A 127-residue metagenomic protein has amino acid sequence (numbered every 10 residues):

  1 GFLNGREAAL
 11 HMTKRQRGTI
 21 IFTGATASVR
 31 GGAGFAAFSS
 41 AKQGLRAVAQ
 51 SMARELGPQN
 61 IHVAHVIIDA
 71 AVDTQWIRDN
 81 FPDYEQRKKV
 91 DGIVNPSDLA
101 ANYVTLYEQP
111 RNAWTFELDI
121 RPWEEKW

Functional and structural regions predicted by a protein language model:
G1-K14: Amphipathic alpha-helical dimer-interface segment in Rossmann-like NAD(P)H-dependent oxidoreductases
A9, A53, V104-Y107: Generic structural signal for well-ordered alpha-helical scaffold segments
T13-K14, S28, G57, R111: Residue-level signal for alpha-helix termini/capping positions
T19-G44, A49-Q50, R54-P58, V72: Catalytic loop of short-chain dehydrogenase/reductase
G34, I61, H65-N80: Short beta-loop-alpha junction of Rossmann-like oxidoreductase domains
P58-I61, H65-A70, E85-W127: C-terminal helical subdomain
